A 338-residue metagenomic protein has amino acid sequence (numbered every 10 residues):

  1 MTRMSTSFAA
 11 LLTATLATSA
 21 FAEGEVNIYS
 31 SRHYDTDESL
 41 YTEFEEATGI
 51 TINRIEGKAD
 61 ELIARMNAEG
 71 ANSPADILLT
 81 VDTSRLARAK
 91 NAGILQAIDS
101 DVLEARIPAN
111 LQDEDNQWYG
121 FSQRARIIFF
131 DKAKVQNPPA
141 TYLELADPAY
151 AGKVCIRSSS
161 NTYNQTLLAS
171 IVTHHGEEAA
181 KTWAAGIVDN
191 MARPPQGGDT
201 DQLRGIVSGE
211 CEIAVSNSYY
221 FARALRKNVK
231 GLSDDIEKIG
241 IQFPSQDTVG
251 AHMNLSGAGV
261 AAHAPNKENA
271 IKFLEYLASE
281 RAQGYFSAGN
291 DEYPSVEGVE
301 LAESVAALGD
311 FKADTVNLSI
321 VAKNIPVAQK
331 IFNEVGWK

Functional and structural regions predicted by a protein language model:
E23-A87, K338: Early extracytoplasmic/lumenal segment of secretory-pathway proteins
Y29-R32, E114, F130-K132, N137 (+3 more regions): Short beta-strand->loop
S73-L78, Q96-I128, L143, C155-I156: A structural signal for short loop-to-beta-strand junctions that line the ligand-binding cleft of periplasmic/secreted
F129-K134, M253-N266, Y285-G289: A bilobed periplasmic-binding-protein/Venus flytrap-type ligand-binding module shared by bacterial periplasmic
A133-A140, V172-K181, A264-A270: Short helix-loop capping/hinge motifs at secondary-structure junctions, enriched in acidic/polar residues
G152-S160, Y276-E300: Periplasmic-binding protein-like
S170, H175-P244: Ligand-binding pocket segment of bilobal, Venus flytrap-like solute-binding proteins
E303-K338: Extracellular/periplasmic bilobal clamshell ligand-binding domains
